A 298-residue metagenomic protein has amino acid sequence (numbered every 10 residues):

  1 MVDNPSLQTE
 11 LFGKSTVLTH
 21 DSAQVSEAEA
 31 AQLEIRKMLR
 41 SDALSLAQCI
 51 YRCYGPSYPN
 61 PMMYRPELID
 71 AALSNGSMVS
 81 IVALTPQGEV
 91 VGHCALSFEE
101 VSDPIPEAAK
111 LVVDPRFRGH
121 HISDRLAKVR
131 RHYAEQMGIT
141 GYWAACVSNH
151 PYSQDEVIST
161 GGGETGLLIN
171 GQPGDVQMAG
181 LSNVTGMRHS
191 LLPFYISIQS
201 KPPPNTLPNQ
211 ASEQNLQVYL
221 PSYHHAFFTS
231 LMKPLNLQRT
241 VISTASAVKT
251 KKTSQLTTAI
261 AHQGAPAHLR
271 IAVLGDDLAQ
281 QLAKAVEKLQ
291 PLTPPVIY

Functional and structural regions predicted by a protein language model:
V2-S41, L216-Y223, S230, P234-A247 (+2 more regions): Conserved N-terminal entry element of GNAT/NAT acetyltransferase domains
D3-L7, L11, I158-L167: Conserved acetyl-CoA-binding loop of GNAT-fold acetyltransferases
K37-P115, C146, T257-G264, A272-V286: A conserved beta-strand-loop-helix scaffold within acyl/acetyltransferase catalytic domains
V113, G119-A134, A144, Q280-V286: Conserved acetyl-CoA-binding loop-helix of GNAT-fold acetyltransferases
A134-V147, T293-Y298: Conserved GNAT acetyl-CoA-binding A-motif
E135, I158, E287-Q290: Non-catalytic positions within long, well-ordered alpha-helices that form the structural scaffold/packing of enzyme
A144-Q154, G163, L168-Q172: Conserved beta-strand-loop-alpha-helix junction that forms the acyl-donor binding cleft
G171-N209, N215-Q217: C-terminal "cap" of GNAT-fold acetyltransferases
